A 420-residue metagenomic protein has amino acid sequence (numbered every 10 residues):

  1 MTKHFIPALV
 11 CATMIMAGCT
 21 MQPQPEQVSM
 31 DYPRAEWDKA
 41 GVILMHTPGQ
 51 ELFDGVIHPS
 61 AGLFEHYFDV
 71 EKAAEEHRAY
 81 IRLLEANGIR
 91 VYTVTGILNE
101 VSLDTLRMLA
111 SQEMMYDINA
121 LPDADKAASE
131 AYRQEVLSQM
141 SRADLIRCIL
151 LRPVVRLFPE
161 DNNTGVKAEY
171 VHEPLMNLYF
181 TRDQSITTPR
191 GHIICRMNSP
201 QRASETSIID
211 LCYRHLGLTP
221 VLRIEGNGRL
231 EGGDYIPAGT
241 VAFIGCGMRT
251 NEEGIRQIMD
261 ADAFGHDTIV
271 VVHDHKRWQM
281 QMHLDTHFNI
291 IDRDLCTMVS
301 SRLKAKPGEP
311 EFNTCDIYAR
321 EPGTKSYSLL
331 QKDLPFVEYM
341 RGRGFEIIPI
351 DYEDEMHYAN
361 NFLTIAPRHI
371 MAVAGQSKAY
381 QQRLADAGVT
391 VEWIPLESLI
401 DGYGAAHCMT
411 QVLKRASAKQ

Functional and structural regions predicted by a protein language model:
M1-A8: Bacterial N-terminal signal peptides that target proteins for export
A8-L9, V412: Intrinsically disordered, low-complexity segments enriched in polar/charged small residues
A12-T13: Repetitive helical segments and hydrophobic/amphipathic motifs
M16-G18: C-terminal motif of bacterial Sec signal peptides marking the signal peptidase cleavage site
Q24-Q420: The feature marks the mature, well-folded catalytic cores of soluble enzymes
